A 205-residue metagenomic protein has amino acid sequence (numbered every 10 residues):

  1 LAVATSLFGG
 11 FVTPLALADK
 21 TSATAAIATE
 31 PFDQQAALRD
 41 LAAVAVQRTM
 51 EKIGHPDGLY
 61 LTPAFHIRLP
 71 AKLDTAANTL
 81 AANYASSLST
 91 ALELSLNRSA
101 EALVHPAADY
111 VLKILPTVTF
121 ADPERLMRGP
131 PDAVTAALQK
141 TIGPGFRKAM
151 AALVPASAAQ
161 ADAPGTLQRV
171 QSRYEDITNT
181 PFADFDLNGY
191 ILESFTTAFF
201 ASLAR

Functional and structural regions predicted by a protein language model:
A2-G10: Bacterial N-terminal signal peptides
V12-L17: Sec/Tat signal peptide C-region and signal peptidase I cleavage site
A18-S95, A100: N-terminal Sec/ER secretory leader and immediately downstream segment of secreted/extracellular precursors
R39-A43, N97, E101, F185 (+3 more regions): Solvent-exposed, amphipathic alpha-helical "stalk/arm" or coiled-coil-like segments used as scaffolds
A85-Q160: Mid-length scaffold segments of soluble, non-membrane domains
A161-R205: A structured, mid-to-C-terminal "fold-capping" secondary-structure block
